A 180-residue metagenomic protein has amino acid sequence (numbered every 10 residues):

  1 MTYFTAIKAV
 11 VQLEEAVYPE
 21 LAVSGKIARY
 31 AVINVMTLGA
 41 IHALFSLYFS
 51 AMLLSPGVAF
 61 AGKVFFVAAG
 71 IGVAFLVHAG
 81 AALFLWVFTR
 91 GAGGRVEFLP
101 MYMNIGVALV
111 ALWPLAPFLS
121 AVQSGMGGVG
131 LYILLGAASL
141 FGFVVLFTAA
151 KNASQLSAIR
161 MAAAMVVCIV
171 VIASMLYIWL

Functional and structural regions predicted by a protein language model:
M1-L99: Selected alpha-helical membrane-embedding segments in polytopic membrane proteins
L85-V87, G91-V171, M175-W179: Hydrophobic alpha-helical transmembrane segments and adjacent short intramembrane/lumenal linkers of inner/organellar
